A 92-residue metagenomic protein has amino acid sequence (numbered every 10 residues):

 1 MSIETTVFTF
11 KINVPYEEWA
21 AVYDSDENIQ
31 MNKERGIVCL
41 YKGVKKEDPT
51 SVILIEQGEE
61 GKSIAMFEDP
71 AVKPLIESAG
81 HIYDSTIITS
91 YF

Functional and structural regions predicted by a protein language model:
M1-P74, Y83-F92: Short S/T/G/P-rich N-terminal loop/turn motif that feeds into the first structured element of a domain
E77-S78: Short, exposed beta-strand-loop hairpins at the edges of beta-sheets in extracellular/periplasmic proteins
